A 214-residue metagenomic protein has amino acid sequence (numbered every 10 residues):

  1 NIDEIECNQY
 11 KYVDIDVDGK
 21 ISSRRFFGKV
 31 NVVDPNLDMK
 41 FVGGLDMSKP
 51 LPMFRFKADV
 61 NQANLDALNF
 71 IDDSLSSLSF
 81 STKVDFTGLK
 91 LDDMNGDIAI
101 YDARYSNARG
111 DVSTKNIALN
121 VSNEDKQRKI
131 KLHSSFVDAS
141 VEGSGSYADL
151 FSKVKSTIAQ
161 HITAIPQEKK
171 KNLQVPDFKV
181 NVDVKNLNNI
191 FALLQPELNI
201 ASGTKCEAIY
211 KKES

Functional and structural regions predicted by a protein language model:
N1-P50, K57-L91, G96-S152, T157-Q167 (+1 more regions): Hydrophobic lipid-interacting interfaces of membrane-associated proteins
K169-L173: Surface-exposed, low-complexity/disordered segments and acidic/polar micro-motifs at processing/linker regions
